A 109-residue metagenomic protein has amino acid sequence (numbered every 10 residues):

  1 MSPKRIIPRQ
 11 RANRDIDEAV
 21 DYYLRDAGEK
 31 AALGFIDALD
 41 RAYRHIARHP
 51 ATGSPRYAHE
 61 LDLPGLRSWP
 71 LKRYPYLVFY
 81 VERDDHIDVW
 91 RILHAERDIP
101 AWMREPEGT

Functional and structural regions predicted by a protein language model:
M1-L66, P100, G108-T109: Basic, Lys/Arg-enriched alpha-helical interface segments
L71-T109: Enriched for short, Lys/Arg-rich terminal
